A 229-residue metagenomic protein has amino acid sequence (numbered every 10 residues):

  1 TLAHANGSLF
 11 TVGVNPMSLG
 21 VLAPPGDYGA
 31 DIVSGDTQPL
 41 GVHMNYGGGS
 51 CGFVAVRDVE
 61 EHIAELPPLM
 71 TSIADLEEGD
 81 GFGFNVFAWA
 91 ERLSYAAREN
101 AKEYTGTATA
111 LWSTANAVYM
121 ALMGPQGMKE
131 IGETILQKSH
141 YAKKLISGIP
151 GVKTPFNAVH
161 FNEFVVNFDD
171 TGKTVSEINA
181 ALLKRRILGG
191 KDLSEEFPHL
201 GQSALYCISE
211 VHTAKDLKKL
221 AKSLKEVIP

Functional and structural regions predicted by a protein language model:
T1-G83, G151, V166, G172 (+5 more regions): Conserved PLP-enzyme active-site core in the AAT-like
L40-P150, T154-N157: Active-site C-terminal subdomain of aminotransferase-like
Q126-K219: Conserved C-terminal alpha-helix-loop-beta "cap" of PLP-dependent enzymes that closes/shapes the active-site mouth
